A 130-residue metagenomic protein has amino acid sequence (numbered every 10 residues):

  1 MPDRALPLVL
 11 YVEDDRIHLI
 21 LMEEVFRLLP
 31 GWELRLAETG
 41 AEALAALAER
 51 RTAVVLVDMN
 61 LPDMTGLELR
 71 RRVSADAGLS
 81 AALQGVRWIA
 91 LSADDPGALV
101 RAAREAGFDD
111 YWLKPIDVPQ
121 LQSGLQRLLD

Functional and structural regions predicted by a protein language model:
E13: Conserved acidic carboxylate
R16-R35: Two-component/phosphorelay signaling modules centered on CheY-like receiver
L36-V54: Acidic, metal-coordinating helix/loop segments flanking the phosphotransfer/catalytic sites of two-component signaling
T39, T65-R71: Acidic catalytic/metal-coordinating carboxylates
P62, P96: The feature encodes the CheY-like receiver
A103-D109: As written
I116-L125: C-terminal output helix
